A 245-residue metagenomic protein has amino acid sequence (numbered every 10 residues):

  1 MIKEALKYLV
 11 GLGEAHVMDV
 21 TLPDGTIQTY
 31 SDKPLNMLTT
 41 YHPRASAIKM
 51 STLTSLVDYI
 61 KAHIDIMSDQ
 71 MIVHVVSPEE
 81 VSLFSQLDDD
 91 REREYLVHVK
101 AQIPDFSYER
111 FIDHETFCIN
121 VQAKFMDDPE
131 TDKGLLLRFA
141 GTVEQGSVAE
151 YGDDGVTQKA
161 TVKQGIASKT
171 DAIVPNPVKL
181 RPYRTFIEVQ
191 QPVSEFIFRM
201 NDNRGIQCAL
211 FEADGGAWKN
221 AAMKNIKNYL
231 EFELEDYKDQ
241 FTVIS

Functional and structural regions predicted by a protein language model:
M1-F84, K238-S245: An N-terminally focused, membrane-permeabilizing/fusogenic/translocator signature enriched in pore-forming
A5-L9, L56, I60, F117 (+4 more regions): Generic structural signal of hydrophobic/aromatic residues within well-ordered alpha-helices of folded domains
L12-A15, R44, Y59-I66, D90 (+5 more regions): Surface-exposed polar/charged interaction patches
T39-A45, Q102-F106, A123, F211-E212: Charged, low-complexity surface segments at secondary-structure and domain boundaries
I48-S51, Y108-I112, T116, T131 (+2 more regions): Alpha-helix boundary/N-cap detector
A62-M67, H74-P78, F84-R93, Q158-S245: Amphipathic, membrane-inserting segments
S68-E130: Long, mid-chain structured domain cores
E109-K159: Membrane-inserting effector segments that mediate pore formation, membrane fusion, or transient membrane insertion
